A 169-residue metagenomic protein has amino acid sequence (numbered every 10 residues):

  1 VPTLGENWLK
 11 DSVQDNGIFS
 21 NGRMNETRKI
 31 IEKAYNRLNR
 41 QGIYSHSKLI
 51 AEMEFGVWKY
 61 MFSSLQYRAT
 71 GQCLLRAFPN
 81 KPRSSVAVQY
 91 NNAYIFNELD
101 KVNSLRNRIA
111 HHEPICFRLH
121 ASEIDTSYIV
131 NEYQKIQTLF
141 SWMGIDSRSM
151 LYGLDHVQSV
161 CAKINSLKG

Functional and structural regions predicted by a protein language model:
V1-G169: Amphipathic alpha-helical interface elements
